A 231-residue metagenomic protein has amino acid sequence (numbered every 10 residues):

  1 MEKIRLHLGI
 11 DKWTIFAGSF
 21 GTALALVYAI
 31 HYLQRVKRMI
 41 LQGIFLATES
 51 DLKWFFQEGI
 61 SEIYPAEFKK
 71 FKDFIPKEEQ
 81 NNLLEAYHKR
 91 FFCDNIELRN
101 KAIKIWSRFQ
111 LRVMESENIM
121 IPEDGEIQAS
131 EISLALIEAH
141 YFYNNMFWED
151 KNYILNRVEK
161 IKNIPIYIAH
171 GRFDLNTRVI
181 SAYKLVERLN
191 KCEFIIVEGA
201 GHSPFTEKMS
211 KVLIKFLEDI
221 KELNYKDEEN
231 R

Functional and structural regions predicted by a protein language model:
M1-W13: Conserved acidic catalytic loop of the alpha/beta-hydrolase fold
D11-S50: Conserved hydrolase catalytic core segment
Q34-A86, V212: A catalytic-pocket lid/entrance helix-loop region that shapes and gates access to the active site across common
I121-I132, V158: Small-residue-rich helix-loop
H140-V158: Active-site nucleophile elbow and catalytic-triad environment of alpha/beta-hydrolase enzymes
I161-K162, I168-H170: Short beta-strand/loop motif that positions the catalytic acidic residue of the alpha/beta-hydrolase fold
L175-S181: Conserved alpha/beta-hydrolase "acid-adjacent" motif
C192-R231: Catalytic active-site module of serine/aspartate enzymes centered on a nucleophile-bearing elbow/loop
